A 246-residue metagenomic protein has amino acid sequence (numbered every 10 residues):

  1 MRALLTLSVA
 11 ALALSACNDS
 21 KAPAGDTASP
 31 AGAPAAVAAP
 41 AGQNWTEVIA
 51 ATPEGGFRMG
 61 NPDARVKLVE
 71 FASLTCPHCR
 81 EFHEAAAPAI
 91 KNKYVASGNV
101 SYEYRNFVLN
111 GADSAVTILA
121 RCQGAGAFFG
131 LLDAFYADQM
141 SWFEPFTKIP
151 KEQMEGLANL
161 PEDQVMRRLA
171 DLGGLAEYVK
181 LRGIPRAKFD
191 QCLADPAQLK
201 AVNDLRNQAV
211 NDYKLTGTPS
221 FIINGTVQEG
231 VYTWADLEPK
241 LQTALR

Functional and structural regions predicted by a protein language model:
A3-L5, N18-A38, S73, M166-R246: C-terminal cap of thioredoxin/glutaredoxin-like
L5-A112, R246: Extracytoplasmic thiol/disulfide redox context detector
L12, G98, G126, Y213-T216: Structured loop/turn residues at beta-strand edges in well-structured enzyme cores
D26-A51, L131-F135, E144-K148, Q164-G173: Periplasmic c-type cytochrome electron-transfer domains
W45, G55, A115, L131 (+1 more regions): Glycine-rich, flexible loop/turn motifs
G60-D63, H78-F82, F107-G111, A120-Q123 (+7 more regions): Extracytoplasmic/periplasmic, Sec-exported soluble proteins
L74, E81-R168, A244: Structural alpha/beta surface segment adjacent to cysteine/selenocysteine redox centers across thiol/disulfide enzymes
